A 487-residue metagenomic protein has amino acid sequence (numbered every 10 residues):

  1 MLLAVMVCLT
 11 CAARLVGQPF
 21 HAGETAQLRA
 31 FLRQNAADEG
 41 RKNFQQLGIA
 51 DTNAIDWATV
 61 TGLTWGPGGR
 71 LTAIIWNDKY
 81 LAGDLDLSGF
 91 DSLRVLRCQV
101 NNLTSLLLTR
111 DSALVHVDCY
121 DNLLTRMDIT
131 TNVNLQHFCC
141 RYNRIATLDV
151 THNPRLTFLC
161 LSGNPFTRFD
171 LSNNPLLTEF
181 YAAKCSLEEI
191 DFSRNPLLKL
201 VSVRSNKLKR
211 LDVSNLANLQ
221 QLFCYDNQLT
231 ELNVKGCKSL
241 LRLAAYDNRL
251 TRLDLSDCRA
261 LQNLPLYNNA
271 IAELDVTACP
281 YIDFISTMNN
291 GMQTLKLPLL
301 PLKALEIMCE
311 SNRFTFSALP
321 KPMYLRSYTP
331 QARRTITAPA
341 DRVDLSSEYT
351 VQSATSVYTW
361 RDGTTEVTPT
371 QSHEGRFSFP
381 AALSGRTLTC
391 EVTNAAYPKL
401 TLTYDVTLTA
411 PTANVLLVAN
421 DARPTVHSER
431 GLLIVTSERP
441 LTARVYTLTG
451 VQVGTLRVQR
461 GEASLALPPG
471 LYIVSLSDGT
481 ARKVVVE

Functional and structural regions predicted by a protein language model:
L2-T10, R14: Bacterial N-terminal signal peptides
A12-D91, V95, S112, V133 (+1 more regions): N-terminal capping/linker segments that flank leucine-rich repeat
G68, F90-L93, T109-L114, N132-L135 (+10 more regions): Leucine-rich repeat
T72-I74, L96-C98, V115-C119, Q136-C140 (+8 more regions): Conserved hydrophobic beta-strand positions in leucine-rich repeat
K79, N101, N122, N143 (+8 more regions): Consensus "Asn ladder" position of solenoid repeat domains
D84-L85, L106, M127, L148 (+9 more regions): Canonical leucine-rich repeat
E306, G385-T389, P469-I473: Short, conserved beta-strand segments of beta-strand-rich sandwich/propeller modules, principally
L416-E487: C-terminal outer-membrane/trafficking sorting elements
